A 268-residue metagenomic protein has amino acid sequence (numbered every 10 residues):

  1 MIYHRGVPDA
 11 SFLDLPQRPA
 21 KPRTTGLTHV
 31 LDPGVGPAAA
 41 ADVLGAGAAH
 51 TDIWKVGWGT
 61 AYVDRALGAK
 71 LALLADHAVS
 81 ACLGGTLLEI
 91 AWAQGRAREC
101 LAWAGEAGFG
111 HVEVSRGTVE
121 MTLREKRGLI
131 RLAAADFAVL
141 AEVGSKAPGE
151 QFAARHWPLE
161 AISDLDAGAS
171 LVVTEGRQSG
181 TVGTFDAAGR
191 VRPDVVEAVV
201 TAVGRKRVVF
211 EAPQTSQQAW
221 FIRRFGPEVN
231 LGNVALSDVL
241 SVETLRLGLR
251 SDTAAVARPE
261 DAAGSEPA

Functional and structural regions predicted by a protein language model:
M1-L73: Conserved N-terminal beta1-alpha1 strand-loop-helix module at the mouth
H4-P16, E197-A268: C-terminal alpha-helical cap/extension of soluble enzyme domains
T24-A38, G57-A61, C82-R96, E142-H156: Active-site mouth loops of central-metabolism enzymes
T25-L31, T51-V56, A81-G85, V112-V114 (+4 more regions): Hydrophobic faces of well-ordered beta-strands that scaffold small-molecule active sites in alpha/beta enzyme cores
A38, A61-L74, I90-E99, R116-F137 (+4 more regions): Active-site-adjacent beta->alpha loops and helix N-cap segments on the catalytic face of soluble alpha/beta enzymes
D42, R96-A102, F152-D166, P213-P227: Catalytic cores of alpha/beta
V43-G47, L74, W103-A107, L132-A133 (+3 more regions): Generic structural signal for hydrophobic
V56, H111-T118, D166-T181, E228-L245 (+1 more regions): Glycine-rich phosphate-binding active-site loops on the catalytic face of alpha/beta enzymes
